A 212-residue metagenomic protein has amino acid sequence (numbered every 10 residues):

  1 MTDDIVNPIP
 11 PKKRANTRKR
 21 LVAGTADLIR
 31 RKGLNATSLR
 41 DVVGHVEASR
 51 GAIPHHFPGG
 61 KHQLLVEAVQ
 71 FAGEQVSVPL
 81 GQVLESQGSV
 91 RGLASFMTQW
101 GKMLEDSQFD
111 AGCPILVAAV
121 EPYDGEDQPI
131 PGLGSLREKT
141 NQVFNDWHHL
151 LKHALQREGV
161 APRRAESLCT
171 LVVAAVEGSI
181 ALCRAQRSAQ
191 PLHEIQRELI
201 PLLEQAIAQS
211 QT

Functional and structural regions predicted by a protein language model:
M1-N16, Q209-T212: N-terminal intrinsically disordered/low-complexity leader segments
T17-T25, V42, A68-V76, L151: Generic hydrophobic, amphipathic alpha-helix propensity
R20, L28-E67: Helix-turn-helix
L80-G112, C169-V172: Hydrophobic alpha-helical connector segments
G92-S95, D106-P131, E138: Amphipathic alpha-helical segments used for helix-helix packing
M103-D106, E121-D124, Q128, H153 (+2 more regions): Amphipathic C-terminal alpha-helical segment
L116-V120, P162-L182, E198-P201: Hydrophobic alpha-helical segments that form the core of small-molecule binding pockets and/or dimer interfaces
G125-L133, V143-C169, Q205-T212: Hydrophobic alpha-helical bundle segments that form small-molecule/ligand-binding pockets
